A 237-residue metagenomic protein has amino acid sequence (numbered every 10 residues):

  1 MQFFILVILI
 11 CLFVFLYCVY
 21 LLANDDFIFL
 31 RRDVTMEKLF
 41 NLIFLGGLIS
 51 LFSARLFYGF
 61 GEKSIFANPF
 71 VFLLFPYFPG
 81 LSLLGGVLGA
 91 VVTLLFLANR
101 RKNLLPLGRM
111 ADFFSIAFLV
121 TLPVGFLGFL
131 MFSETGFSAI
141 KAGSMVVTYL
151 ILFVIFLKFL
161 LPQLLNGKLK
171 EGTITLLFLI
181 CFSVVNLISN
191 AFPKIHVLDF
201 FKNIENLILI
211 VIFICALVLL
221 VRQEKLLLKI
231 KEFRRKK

Functional and structural regions predicted by a protein language model:
M1-K237: Hydrophobic, membrane-interfacing alpha helices
